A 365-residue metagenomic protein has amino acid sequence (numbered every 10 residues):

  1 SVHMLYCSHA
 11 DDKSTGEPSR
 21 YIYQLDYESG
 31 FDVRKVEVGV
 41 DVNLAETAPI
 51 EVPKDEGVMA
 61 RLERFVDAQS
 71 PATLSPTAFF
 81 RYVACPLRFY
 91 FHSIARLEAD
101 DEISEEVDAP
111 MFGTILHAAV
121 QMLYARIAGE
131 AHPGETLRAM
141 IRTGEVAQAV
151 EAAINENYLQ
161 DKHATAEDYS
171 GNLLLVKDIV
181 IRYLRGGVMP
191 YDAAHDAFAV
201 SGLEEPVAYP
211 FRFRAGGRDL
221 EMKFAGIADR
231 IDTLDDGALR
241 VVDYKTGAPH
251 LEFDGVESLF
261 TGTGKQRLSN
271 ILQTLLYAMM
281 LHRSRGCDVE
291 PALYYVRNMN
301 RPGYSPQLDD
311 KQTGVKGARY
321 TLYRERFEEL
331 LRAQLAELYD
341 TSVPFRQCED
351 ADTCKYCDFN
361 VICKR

Functional and structural regions predicted by a protein language model:
S1-E37, A197-F198, K245-K265: Conserved C-terminal motor-coupling region of P-loop helicases
S8-D12, G16-R20, E28-I50, Q266-I271 (+1 more regions): Metal-dependent nuclease catalytic regions and adjoining charged, substrate-binding loops involved in nucleic-acid end
S14-P18, D55, P71-S75, V83-A84 (+15 more regions): Active-site-proximal structural scaffolding
S19-R126, E337-Y339, D350-A351, K355-N360 (+1 more regions): C-terminal, charged and often intrinsically disordered regions of DNA end-processing helicases and nucleases
P86-E98, I154-L159, L239-G255, S305-P306 (+1 more regions): Active-site-adjacent bridging/hinge elements
I103-V107, M111, G171-L175, R214-M222 (+3 more regions): Short, contiguous acidic/charged loop-to-helix segments that flank catalytic cores in large enzymes
A118-R212, A333: A non-catalytic, helix-rich entry segment at domain boundaries
G202-S284: Non-catalytic protein-protein interaction segments used by genome-maintenance enzymes to assemble and couple activities
